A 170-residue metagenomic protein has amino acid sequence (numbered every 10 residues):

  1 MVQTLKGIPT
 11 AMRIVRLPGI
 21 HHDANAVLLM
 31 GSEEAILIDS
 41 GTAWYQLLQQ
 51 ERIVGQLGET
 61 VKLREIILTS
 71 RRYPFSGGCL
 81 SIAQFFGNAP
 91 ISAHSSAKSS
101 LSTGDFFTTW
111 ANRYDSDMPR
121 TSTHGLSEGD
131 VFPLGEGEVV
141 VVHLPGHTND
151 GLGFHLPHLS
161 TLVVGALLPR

Functional and structural regions predicted by a protein language model:
V2-G58, G153-L167: Conserved beta-strand hairpin/beta-sheet module of binuclear metal-dependent hydrolase folds, prominently
G7-R13, W110-Y114, G135-G137: Short Pro/Gly-enriched beta-strand edge/turn motifs at strand-loop
L17-G19, T121-T123, H143-P145: Short Gly/Pro-enriched turn/cap motifs at secondary-structure boundaries
L28-L29, E128-P157, T161: Core dinuclear metal-dependent hydrolase active-site scaffold
L29, D39, S70, I91-H94 (+4 more regions): Divalent metal-coordination and catalytic microenvironments
E33, S95-K98, D105-F107, D130 (+3 more regions): Short, flexible active-site-adjacent loop segments at beta-strand->alpha-helix junctions, enriched in small/polar
T42-A43, Y73, G146, P169: Short, glycine/acidic-enriched loop or turn micro-motifs at the edges of active sites
W44-L48, G55-P133: Active-site HxH/HxHxD metal-binding segment of metal-dependent hydrolases
